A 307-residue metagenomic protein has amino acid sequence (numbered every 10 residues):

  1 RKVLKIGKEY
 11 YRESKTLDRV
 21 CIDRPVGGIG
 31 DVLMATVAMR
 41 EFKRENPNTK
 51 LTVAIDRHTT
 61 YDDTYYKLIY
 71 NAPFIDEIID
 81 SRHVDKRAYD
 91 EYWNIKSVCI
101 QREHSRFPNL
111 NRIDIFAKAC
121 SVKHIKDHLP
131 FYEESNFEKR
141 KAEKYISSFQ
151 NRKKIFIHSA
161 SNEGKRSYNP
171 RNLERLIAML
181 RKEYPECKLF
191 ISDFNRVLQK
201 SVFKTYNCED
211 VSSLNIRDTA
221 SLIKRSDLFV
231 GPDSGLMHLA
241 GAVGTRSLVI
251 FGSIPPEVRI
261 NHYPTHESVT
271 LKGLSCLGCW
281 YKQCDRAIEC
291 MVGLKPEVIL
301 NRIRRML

Functional and structural regions predicted by a protein language model:
R1-L307: Catalytic machinery of carbohydrate-active enzymes, primarily nucleotide-sugar-dependent glycosyltransferases
